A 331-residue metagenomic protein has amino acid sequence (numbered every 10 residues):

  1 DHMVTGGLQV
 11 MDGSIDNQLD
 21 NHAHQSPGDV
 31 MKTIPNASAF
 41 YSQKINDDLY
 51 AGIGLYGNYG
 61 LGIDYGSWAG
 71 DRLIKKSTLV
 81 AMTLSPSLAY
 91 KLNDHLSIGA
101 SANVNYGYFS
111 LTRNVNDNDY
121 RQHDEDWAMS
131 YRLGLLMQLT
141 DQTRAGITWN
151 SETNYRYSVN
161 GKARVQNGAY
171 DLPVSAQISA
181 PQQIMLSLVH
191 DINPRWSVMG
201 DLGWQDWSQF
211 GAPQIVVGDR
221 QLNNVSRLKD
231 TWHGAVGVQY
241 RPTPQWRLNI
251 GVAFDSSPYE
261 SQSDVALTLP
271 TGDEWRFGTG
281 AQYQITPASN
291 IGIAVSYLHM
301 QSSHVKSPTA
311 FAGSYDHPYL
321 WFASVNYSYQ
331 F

Functional and structural regions predicted by a protein language model:
D1-S14: Transmembrane beta-strand segments of Gram-negative outer membrane beta-barrel proteins
L19-S26, T33-F331: Outer-membrane beta-barrel porins/channels
